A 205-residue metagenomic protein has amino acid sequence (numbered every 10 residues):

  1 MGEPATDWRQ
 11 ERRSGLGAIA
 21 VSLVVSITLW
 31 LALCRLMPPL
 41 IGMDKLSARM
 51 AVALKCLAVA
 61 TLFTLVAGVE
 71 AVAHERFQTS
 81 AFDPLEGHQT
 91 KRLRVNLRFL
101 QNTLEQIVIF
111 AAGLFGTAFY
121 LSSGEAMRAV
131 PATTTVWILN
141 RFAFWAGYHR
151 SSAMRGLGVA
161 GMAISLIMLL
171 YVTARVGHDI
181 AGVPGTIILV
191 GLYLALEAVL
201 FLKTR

Functional and structural regions predicted by a protein language model:
A5-L62: Long, highly hydrophobic alpha-helical transmembrane signal-anchor segments
I19-L36, T61-V72, L170, I187-K203: Hydrophobic core of alpha-helical transmembrane segments in multi-pass integral membrane proteins
V24-S26, K91, L157-V172: Small-residue-rich segments of transmembrane alpha-helices in multi-pass membrane proteins, especially helix faces
T28-A32, L166-G182: Hydrophobic alpha-helical transmembrane segments in multi-pass integral membrane proteins
S47-A67, L114, A118-L121, A129-T133: Alpha-helical transmembrane segments
V66-T90: Membrane-helix interface/capping segments
Q101-G116, I167: Core segments of transmembrane alpha-helices that mediate helix-helix packing or line hydrophobic substrate/ligand
V130-S165: Alpha-helical transmembrane segments and their immediate juxtamembrane interface regions
